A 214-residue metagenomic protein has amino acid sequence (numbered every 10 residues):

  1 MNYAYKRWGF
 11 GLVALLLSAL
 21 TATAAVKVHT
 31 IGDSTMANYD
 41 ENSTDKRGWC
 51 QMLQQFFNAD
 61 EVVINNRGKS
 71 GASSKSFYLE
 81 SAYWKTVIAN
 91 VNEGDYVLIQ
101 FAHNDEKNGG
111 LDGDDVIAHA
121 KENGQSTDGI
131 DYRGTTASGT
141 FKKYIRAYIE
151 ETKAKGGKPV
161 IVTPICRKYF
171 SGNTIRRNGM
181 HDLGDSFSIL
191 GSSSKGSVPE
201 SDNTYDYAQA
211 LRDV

Functional and structural regions predicted by a protein language model:
M1-L12: Bacterial N-terminal signal peptides that target proteins for export
K6, K85-V214: Alpha-helical cap/lid subdomain in secreted, periplasmic, or secretory-pathway luminal O-acyl-processing enzymes
G11-A19: Bacterial N-terminal signal peptides
T23-K69, W84-V97, D115-K121: Serine-esterase "nucleophile elbow" of acetyl-processing enzymes
D33, K69-S74, N104-D105: Active-site neighborhood of divalent metal-dependent phosphoester/pyrophosphate hydrolases
D40-T44, S76-L79, N173-T174, P199: Short, solvent-exposed loop/turn segments at secondary-structure boundaries
S73-V87: Charged, often glycine-rich, active-site loop that binds/positions anionic groups
